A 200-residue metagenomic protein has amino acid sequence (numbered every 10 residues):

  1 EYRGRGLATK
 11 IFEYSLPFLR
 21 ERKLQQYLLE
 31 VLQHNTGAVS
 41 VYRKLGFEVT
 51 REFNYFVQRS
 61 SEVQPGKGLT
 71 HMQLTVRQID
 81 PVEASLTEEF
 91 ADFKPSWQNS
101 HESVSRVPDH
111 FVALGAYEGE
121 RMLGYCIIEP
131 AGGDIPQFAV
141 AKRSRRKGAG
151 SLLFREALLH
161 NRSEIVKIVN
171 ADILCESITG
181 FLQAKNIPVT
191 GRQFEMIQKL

Functional and structural regions predicted by a protein language model:
E1, E129-R146: Conserved acetyl-CoA binding element of GNAT-fold acetyltransferases
Y2, G6-Y14, S144, G148-E156: Conserved acetyl-CoA pyrophosphate-binding loop and the N-cap/start of the following alpha-helix in GNAT-like
F12, N35-A38, S60: Short glycine/proline-centered loop/turn elements that form peptide/ligand docking sites
S15-L19, Y27, A38, G150-L153 (+2 more regions): Short hydrophobic clusters on alpha-helical segments that form packing/core surfaces in small helical domains
L19-E30, N161-I173: Conserved GNAT acetyl-CoA-binding A-motif
L28-L32, R43, E48-S61, P188-K199: Conserved catalytic-core motifs of GNAT/GCN5-like acyltransferases
L45-I127: Amide-forming acyltransferase catalytic core, primarily the GNAT-like/NAT-type and related acyltransferase folds
I173-I187: Low-complexity, intrinsically disordered Gly/Pro/Thr-rich segments
